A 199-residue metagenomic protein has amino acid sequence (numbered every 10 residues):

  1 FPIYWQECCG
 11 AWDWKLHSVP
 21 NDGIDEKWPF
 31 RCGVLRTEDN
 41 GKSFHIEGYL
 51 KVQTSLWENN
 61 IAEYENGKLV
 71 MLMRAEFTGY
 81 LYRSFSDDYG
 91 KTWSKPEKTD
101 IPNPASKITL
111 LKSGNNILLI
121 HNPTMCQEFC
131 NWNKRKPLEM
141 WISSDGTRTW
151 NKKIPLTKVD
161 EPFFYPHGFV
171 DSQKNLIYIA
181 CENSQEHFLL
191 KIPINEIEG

Functional and structural regions predicted by a protein language model:
F1-G199: Asp-box/BNR beta-propeller blade signature and adjacent active/binding-site loops in extracellular glycan-interacting
